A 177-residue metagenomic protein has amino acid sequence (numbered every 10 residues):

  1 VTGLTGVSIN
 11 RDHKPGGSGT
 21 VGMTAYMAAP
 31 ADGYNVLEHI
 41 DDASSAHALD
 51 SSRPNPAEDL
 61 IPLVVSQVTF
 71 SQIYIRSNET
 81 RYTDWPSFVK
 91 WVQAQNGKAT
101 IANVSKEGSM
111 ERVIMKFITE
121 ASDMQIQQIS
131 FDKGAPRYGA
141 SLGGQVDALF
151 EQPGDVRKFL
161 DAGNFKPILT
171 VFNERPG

Functional and structural regions predicted by a protein language model:
V1-T5, H13, P30, E38 (+5 more regions): Sec/Tat-exported extracytoplasmic proteins
G3, A25-Y34, H47-P136, N173: Hinge/capping helix and adjacent helix->loop/strand transition within the periplasmic-binding protein
G6-T24: Early extracytoplasmic/lumenal segment of secretory-pathway proteins
T20-D32, K116-F117, A121, A135-L149 (+1 more regions): Short helices/loops that flank or line small-molecule/ion binding pockets
G33-L37, Q72, D147-A148, P167: Short, Asp-centered acidic motifs that coordinate Mg2+ and/or phosphate in catalytic or ligand-binding sites
E38-A43, K133-G134, F150-V156, V171-N173: Beta->alpha turn/N-cap motifs
V68, T83-D84, D155-G177: C-terminal lobe and pocket-closing loops of periplasmic/extracytoplasmic Venus-flytrap solute-binding proteins
